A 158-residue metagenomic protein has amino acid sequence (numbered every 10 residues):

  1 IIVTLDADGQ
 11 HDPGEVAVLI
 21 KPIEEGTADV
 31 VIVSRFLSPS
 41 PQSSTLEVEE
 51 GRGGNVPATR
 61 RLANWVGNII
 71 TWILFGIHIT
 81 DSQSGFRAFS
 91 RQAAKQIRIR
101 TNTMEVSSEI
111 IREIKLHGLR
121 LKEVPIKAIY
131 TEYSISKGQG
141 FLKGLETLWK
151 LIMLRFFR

Functional and structural regions predicted by a protein language model:
I1, P13-M104, T131-T147, I152: Acceptor/aglycone-binding surface of glycosyltransferases and processive sugar-polymer synthases
A7-Q10: Short acidic donor-binding/metal-coordinating loop in glycosyltransferase active sites
I77-H78, I99-N102, I111-I129: Catalytic donor-sugar/metal-binding loop of nucleotide-sugar-dependent glycosyltransferases
